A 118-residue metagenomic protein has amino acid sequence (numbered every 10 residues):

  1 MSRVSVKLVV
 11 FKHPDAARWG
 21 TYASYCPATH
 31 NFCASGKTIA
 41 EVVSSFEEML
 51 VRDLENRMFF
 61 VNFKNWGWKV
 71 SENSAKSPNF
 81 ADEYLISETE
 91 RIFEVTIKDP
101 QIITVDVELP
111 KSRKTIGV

Functional and structural regions predicted by a protein language model:
M1-F11, A40-V118: Short, charged, surface-exposed hinge/linker loops at domain edges that act as mobile lids or interdomain connectors
V9-H30: Short aromatic-glycine-(Arg/Gly/Cys) micro-motifs in beta-strand/loop hairpins
C26-E41: A short, exposed loop/beta-hairpin motif centered on an aromatic-Gly-Thr core
